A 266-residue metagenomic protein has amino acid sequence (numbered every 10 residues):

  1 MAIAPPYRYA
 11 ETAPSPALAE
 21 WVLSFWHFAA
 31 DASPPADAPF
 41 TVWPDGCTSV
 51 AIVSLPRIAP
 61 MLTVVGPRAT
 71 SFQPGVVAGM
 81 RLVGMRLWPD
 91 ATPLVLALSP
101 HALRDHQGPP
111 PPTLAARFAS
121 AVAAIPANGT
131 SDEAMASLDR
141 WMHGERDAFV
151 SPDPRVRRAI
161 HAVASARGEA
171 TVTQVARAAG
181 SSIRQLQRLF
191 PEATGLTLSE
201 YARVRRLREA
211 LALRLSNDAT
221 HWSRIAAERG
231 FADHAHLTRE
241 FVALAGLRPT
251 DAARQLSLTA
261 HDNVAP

Functional and structural regions predicted by a protein language model:
M1-I183, A193-L198, A212-N217, H221-A232 (+1 more regions): Alpha-helical bundle regulatory/interaction domains
F190, A202, E240-F241, A253: DNA major-groove recognition helix of helix-turn-helix
S223, L237-T238: A generic structural signal for ordered secondary structure
